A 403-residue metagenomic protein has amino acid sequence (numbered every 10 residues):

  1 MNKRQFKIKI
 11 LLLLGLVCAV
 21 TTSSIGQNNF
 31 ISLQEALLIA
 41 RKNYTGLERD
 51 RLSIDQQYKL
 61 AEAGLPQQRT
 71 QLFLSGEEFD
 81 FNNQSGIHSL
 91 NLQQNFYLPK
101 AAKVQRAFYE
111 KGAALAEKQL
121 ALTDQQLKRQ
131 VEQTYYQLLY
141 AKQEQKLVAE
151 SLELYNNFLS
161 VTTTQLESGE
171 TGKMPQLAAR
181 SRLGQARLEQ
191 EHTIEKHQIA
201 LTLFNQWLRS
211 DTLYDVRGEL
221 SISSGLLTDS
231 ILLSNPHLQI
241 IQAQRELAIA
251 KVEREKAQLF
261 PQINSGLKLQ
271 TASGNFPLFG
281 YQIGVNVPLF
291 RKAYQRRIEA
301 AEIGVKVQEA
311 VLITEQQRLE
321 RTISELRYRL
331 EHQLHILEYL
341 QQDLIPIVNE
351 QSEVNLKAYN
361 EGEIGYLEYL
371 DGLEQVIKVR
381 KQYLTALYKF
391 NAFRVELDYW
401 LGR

Functional and structural regions predicted by a protein language model:
M1-Q34, R41: Bacterial Sec-dependent N-terminal signal peptides
K3, Q126-P236, L326-R329, Q333: Periplasmic alpha-helical coiled-coil/stalk elements that build and connect Gram-negative outer-membrane
I25-F73, F96, V104, E170-M174 (+4 more regions): Bacterial Sec-pathway N-terminal export signals of envelope proteins
Q27-S32, T70-F108, L220-S224, N264-E302: Small/polar, glycine/serine/threonine/aspartate-rich low-complexity segments that form flexible
L38-E48, D55-T70, L90-F108, K118-Q125 (+4 more regions): A glycine-/polar-enriched beta->alpha junction
R49-G64, T123, L127-E150, L159 (+5 more regions): Amphipathic alpha-helical coiled-coil segments
E110, K173-G184, E299, Y366-E374: Short, charged, amphipathic alpha-helical segments
